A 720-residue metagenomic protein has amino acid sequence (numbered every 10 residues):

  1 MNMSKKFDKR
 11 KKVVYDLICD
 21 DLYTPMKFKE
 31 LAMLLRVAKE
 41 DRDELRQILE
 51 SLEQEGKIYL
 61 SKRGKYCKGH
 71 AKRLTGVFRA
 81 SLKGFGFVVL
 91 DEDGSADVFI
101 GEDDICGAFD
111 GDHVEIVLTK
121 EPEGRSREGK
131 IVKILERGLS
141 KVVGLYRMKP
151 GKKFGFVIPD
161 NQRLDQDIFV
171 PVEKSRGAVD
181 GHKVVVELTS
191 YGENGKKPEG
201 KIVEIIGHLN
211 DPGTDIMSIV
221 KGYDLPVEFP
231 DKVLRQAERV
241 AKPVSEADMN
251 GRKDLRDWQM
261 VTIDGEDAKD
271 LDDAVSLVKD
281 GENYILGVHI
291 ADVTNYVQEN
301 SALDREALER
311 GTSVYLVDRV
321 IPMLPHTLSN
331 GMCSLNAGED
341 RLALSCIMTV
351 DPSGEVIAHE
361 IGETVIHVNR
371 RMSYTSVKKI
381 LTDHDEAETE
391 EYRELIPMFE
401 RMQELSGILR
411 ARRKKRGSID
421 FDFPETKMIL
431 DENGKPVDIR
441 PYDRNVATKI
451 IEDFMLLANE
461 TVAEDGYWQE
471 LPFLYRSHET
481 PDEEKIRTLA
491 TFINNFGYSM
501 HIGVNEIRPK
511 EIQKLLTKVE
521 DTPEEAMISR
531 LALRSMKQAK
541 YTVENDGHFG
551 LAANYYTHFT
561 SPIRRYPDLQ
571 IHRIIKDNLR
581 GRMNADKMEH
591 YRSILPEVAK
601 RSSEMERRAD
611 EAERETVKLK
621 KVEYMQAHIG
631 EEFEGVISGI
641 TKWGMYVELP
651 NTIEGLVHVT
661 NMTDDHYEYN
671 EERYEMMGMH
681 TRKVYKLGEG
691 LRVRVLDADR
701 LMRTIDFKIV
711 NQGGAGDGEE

Functional and structural regions predicted by a protein language model:
N2-G287, T294-E339, R371, S376-K379 (+4 more regions): Charge-lined substrate channels and their catalytic hotspots, especially those that engage the 3′ end of RNA
M33, S175, V185, S190-G192 (+7 more regions): Electropositive polyanion-binding surfaces
